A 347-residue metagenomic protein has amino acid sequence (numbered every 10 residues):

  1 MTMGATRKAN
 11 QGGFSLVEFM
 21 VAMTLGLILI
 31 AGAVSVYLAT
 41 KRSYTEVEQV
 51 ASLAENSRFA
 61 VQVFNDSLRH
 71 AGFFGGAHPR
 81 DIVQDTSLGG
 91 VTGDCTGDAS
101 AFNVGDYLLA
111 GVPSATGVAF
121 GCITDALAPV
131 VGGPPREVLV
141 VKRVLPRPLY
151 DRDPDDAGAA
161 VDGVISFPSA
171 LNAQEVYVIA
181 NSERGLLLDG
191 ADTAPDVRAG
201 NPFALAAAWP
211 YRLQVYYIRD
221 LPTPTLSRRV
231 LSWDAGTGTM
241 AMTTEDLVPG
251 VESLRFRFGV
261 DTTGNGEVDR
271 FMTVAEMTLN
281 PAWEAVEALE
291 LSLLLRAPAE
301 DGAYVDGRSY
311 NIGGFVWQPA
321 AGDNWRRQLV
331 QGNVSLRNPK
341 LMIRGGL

Functional and structural regions predicted by a protein language model:
G4-V17, V21-N65, R69-A71, G345: Aliphatic-rich helix starts adjacent to a transmembrane/signal segment
A60-S292, P298-R326, Q331, I343-L347: N-terminal pilin/flagellin-like segments and related low-complexity appendage regions
G332, L336-P339: Flexible, small/polar- and glycine-enriched "cap/hinge" segments at structural transition points
